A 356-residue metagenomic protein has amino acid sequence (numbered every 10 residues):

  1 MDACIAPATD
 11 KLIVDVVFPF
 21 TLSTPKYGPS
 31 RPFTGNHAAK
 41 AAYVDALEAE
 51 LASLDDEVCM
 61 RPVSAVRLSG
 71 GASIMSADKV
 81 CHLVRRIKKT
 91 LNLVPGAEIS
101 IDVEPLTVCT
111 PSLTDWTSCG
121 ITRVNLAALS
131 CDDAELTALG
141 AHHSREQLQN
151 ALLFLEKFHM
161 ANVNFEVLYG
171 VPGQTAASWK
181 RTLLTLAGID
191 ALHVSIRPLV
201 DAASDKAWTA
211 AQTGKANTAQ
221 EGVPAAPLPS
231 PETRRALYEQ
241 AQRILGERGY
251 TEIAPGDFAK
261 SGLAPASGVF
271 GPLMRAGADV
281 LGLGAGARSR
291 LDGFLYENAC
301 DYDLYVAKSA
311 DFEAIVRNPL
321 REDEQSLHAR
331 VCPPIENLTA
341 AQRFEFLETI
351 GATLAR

Functional and structural regions predicted by a protein language model:
M1-S23, G28, I74: Flexible, acidic/Gly-rich N-terminal and inter-domain linker regions that tether and position cofactor-handling modules
C4-K11, F33-E57, R61-E348: C-terminal scaffold of the Radical SAM
E348-G351, R356: C-terminal functional modules
